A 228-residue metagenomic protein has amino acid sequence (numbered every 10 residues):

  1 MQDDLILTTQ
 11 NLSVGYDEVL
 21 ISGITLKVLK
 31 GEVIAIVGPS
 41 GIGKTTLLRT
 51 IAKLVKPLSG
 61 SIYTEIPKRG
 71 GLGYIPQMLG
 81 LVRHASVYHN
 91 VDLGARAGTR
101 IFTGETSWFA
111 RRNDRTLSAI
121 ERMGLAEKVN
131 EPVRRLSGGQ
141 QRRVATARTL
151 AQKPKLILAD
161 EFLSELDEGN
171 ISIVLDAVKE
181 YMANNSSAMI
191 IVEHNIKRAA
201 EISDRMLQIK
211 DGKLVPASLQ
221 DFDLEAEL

Functional and structural regions predicted by a protein language model:
A52: Helix-to-loop junction immediately C-terminal to a conserved catalytic motif
A85-I101: Q-loop/switch helix immediately C-terminal to the Walker
E105-K128: Conserved ABC ATPase "signature" region
P132-L136: Conserved ABC ATPase signature
T146: Hydrophobic anchor residue at the start of the ABC signature
I157-D160: Catalytic Walker B motif of ABC-type/P-loop ATPase nucleotide-binding domains
E193-H194: H-loop/switch region of ABC-family ATPase nucleotide-binding domains
